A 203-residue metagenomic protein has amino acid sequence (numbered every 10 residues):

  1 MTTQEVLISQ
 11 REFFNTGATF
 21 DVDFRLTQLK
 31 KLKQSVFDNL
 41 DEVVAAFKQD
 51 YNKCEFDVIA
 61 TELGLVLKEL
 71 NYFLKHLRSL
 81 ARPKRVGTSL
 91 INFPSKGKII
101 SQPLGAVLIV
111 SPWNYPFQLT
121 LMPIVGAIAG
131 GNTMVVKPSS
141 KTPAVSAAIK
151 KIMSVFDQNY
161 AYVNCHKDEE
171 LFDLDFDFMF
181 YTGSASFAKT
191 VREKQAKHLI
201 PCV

Functional and structural regions predicted by a protein language model:
M1-K98: N-terminal Rossmann-like NAD(P)+-binding subdomain of aldehyde/semialdehyde dehydrogenases
T19, S101, Q118-L121, C165 (+1 more regions): Glycine-rich phosphate-binding loop at the start of an alpha helix
Q28, N132-K141, F178, H198-V203: Short loop-to-beta-strand entry elements in the cores of soluble alpha/beta enzymes
K33-S35, A46, L67-L74, A148 (+4 more regions): Alpha-helical structural signal in soluble globular domains
D38, E42, L65, Y115 (+3 more regions): Short alpha-helical
T88-F156: Conserved small-residue-rich beta-alpha loop and adjacent elements that most often cradle the phosphate/pyrophosphate
A106, D157-V203: Conserved NAD(P)+-binding/catalytic subdomain of aldehyde/semialdehyde dehydrogenases
